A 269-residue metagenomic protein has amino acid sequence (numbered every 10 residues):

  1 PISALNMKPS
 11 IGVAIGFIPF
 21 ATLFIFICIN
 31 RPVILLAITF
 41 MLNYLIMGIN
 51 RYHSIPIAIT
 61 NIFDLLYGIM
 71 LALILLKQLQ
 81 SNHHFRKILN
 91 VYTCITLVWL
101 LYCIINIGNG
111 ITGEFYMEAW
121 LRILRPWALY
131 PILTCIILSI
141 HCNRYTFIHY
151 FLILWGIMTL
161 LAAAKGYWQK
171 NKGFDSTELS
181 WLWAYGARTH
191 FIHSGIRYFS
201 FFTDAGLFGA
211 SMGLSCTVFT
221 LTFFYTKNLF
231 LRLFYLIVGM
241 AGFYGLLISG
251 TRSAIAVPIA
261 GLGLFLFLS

Functional and structural regions predicted by a protein language model:
P1-L79, I105-N109: N-terminal signal-anchor transmembrane segment
L5-M7, Y52-I57, T112-L121, L247-G250: Membrane-interface helix caps and helix-loop-helix hairpins in membrane proteins
P9-A14, P56-L66, R122-W127, R197-S215 (+1 more regions): Membrane-interface micro-motifs in multi-pass membrane enzymes
F20-F24, L100, I104, I132-L133 (+3 more regions): Alpha-helical transmembrane segments of multi-pass inner-membrane proteins
T22-P32, A72-H84, I136-F147, T220-K227 (+1 more regions): Structural signal for the C-terminal ends of transmembrane alpha-helices and the immediately following loop
C28, P32, Y44-R51, L75-N82 (+5 more regions): Transmembrane helix-loop junctions and nearby membrane-interface residues
C28-F40, H84-V98, I148-W155, L231-Y235: Membrane-interfacial loop-to-transmembrane alpha-helix junctions, especially the N-terminal start
I62-I69, C94-L101, F115-S139, L154: Aromatic-anchored transmembrane helix interface
